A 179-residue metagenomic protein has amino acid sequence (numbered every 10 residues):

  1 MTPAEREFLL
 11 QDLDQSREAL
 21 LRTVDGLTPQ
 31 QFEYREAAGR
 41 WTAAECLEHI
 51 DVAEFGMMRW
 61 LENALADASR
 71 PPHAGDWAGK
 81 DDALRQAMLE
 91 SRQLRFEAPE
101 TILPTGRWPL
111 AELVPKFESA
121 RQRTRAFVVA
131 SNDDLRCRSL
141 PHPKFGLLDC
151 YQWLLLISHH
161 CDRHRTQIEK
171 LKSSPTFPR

Functional and structural regions predicted by a protein language model:
M1, E97-T105, P141-K144: A short small-residue
M1-D14, E18: Extreme N-terminal tail/first-helix region
A4-E7, A44, L110-A111, C150-W153: Active-site rim elements
R17-L20, M57, F117, R121-T124: Hydrophobic alpha-helical core bundles mediating ligand binding, dimerization, or RNAP-core interactions
V24, P29: Short alpha-helical DNA-recognition segment
E33-M88, Q122, A126-A130, D134-R179: Short, contiguous alpha-helical
A87-P99: A structural motif
T105-F117: A short, structured beta-strand-centered segment in the mid-to-C-terminal lobe of catalytic cores from group-transfer
